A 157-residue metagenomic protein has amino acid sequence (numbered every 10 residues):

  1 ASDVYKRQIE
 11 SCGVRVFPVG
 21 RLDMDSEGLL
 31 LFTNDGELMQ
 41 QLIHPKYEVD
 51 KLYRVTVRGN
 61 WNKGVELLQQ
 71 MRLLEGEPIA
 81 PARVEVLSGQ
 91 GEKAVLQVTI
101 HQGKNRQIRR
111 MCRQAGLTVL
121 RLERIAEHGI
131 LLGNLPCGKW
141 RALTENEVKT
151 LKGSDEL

Functional and structural regions predicted by a protein language model:
S2-L157: Basic, flexible Lys/Arg- and Gly-enriched helix-loop patches that mediate nucleic-acid binding at interfaces with rRNA
